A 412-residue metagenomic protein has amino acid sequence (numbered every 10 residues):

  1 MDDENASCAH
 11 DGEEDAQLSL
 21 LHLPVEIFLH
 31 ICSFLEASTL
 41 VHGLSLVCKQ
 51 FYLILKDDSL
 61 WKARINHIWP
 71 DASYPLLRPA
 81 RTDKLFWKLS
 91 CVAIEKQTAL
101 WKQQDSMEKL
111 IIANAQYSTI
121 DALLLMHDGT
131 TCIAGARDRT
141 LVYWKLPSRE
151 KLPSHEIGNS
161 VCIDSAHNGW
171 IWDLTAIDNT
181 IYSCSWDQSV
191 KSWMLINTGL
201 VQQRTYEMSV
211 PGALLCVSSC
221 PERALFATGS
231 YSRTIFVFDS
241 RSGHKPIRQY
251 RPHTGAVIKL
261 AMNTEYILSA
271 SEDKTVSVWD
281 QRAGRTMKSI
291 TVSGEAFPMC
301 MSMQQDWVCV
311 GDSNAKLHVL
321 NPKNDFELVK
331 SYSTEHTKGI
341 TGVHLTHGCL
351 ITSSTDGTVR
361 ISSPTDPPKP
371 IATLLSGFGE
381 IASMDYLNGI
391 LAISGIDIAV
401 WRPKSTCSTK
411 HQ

Functional and structural regions predicted by a protein language model:
D2-S33, S38-P153: Intrinsically disordered, low-complexity acidic/Ser/Thr/Pro-rich linker and tail segments in large eukaryotic scaffolds
V41, G129-I133, N179-Y182, Q202 (+11 more regions): Structural hallmark of WD40 beta-propellers
L110-A115, K151-A166, Q202-S209, I247-P252 (+4 more regions): Short C-terminal beta-strands that terminate individual repeats in beta-propeller domains, predominantly WD40 blades
Y117-L124, N168-T175, S209-S219, G255-A261 (+3 more regions): Canonical WD40 repeat/beta-propeller blade segments in eukaryotic WD-repeat proteins
G135-D138, C184-Q188, G229-S232, A270-D273 (+3 more regions): Conserved strand-to-loop turn within each blade of WD40 beta-propeller repeats
L141-K145, C184, V190-M194, I235-D239 (+4 more regions): WD40-repeat beta-propellers
R149, T198, G243-K245, G284 (+3 more regions): Short coil/turn linkers that define WD40 beta-propeller blade boundaries
I381-Q412: Blade-level signature of beta-propeller repeat domains, shared across WD40, Kelch, NHL, RCC1 and BNR/Asp-box propellers
